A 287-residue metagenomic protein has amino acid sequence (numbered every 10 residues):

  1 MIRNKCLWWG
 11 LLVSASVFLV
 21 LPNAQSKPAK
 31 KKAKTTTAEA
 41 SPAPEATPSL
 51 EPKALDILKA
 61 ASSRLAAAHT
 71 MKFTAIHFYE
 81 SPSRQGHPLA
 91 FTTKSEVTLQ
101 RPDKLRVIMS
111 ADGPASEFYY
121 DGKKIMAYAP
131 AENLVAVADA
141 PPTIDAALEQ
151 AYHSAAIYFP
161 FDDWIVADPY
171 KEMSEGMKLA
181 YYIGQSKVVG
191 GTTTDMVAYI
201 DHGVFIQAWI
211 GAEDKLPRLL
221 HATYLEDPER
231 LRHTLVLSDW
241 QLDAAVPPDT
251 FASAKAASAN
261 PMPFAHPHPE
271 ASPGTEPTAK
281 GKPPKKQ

Functional and structural regions predicted by a protein language model:
M1-G10: Bacterial N-terminal signal peptides that target proteins for export
G10-L19: Bacterial N-terminal signal peptides
V20-Q25: Sec/Tat signal peptide C-region and signal peptidase I cleavage site
K27-K32, T278-Q287: Long, low-complexity, intrinsically disordered segments
K27-T37, T98-F159, P228-H233: An acidic-aromatic
S41-K59, S63, Q85-H87, Y128-T193 (+6 more regions): Flexible, processing/modification-adjacent segments and terminal tails in exported/periplasmic/extracellular proteins
S49-L134, I206: N-terminal mature ectodomain segment of secretory-pathway/periplasmic proteins
I76, A111, M126-A127, E175-P267: Gly/Pro-enriched, hydrophobic low-complexity segments that function as extracytoplasmic propeptides/linkers
